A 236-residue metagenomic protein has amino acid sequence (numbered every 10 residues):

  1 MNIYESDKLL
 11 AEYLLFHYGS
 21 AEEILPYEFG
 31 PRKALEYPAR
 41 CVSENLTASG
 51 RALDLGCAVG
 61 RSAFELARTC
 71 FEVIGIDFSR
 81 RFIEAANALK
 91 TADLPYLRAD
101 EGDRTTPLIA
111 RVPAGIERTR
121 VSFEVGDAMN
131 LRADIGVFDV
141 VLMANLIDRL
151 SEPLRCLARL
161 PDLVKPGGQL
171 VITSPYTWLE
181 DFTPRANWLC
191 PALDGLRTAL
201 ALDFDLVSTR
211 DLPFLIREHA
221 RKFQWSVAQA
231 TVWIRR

Functional and structural regions predicted by a protein language model:
G30-G50: Conserved alpha-helix/loop element of class I SAM-dependent methyltransferases that forms part of the SAM/SAH-binding
S49-A58, I74: Conserved class I S-adenosyl-L-methionine
S79: Conserved SAM/SAH-binding beta-strand->alpha-helix loop
T91-M129: S-adenosyl-L-methionine
M129-V141: A short acidic, Gly/Pro-enriched loop at the edge of an enzyme's catalytic core that lines a small-molecule cofactor
L154-P166: A short glycine-rich, Lys/Arg-flanked "PGG" loop and its adjoining helix->strand segment in the class I
G168-P175: Conserved beta-strand signature within the Rossmann-like core of class I S-adenosyl-L-methionine
F182-D211: Conserved Class I S-adenosyl-L-methionine
